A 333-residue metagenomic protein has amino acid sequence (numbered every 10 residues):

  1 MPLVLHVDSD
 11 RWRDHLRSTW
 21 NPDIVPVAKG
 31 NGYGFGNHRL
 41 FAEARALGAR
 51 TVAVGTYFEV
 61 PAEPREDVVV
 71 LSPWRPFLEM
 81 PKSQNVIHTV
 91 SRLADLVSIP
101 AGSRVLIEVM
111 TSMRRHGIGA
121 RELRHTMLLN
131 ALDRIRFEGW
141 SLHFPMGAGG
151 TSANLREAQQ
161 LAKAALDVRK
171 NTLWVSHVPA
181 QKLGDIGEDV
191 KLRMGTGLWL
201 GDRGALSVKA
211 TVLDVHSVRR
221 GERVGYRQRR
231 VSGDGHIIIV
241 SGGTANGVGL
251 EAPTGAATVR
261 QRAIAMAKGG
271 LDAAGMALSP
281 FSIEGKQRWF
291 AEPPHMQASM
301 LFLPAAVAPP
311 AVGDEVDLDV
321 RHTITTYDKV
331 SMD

Functional and structural regions predicted by a protein language model:
P2-V7, R11, P22-D167: Active-site-proximal beta-alpha core segment in soluble small-molecule metabolic enzymes
V4-D8, P26, S103, A153-D333: Active-site anion/phosphate-binding pocket segments in diverse small-molecule metabolic enzymes
L16-N21: Glycine-rich phosphate/diphosphate-binding loops that line cofactor/substrate pockets in enzymes
